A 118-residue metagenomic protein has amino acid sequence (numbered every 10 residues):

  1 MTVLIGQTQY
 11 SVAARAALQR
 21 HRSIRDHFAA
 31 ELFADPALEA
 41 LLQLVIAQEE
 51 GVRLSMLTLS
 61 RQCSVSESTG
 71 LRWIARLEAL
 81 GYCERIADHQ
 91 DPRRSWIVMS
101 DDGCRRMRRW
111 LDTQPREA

Functional and structural regions predicted by a protein language model:
A17-L42: Short alpha-helical segments that sit at the start of domains
I24, R108-A118: Amphipathic alpha-helical dimerization/coiled-coil segments that flank or bridge DNA-binding/regulatory modules
Q43-A47: Short amphipathic alpha-helical elements of helix-turn-helix/winged-helix folds
R53-C63: A short alpha-helical element within helix-turn-helix/winged-helix DNA-binding domains across DNA-binding proteins
L59, I74-L80: Basic amphipathic alpha-helical segments that dock to polyanions
E78-H89: Beta-hairpin "wing" of winged helix-turn-helix
D88-L111: Short, cationic-aromatic polyanion-contact patches
